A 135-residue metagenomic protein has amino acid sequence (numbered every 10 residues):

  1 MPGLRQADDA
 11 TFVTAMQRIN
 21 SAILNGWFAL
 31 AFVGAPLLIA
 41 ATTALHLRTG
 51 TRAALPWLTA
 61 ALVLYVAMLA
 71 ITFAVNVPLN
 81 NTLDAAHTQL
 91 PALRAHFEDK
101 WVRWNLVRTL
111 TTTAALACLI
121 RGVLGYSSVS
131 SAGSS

Functional and structural regions predicted by a protein language model:
M1-V33, P78-D99, S134: Interfacial loop at the N-terminal end of multi-pass membrane proteins
F32-T42, T109-A117: Core segments of transmembrane alpha-helices that mediate helix-helix packing or line hydrophobic substrate/ligand
L37, R48, R52, A85-T88 (+1 more regions): Membrane-interface helix-loop junctions in multi-pass transporters/channels
I39-H46, T72, L119-V123: Structural signal for membrane-spanning alpha-helices in multi-pass inner-membrane proteins, emphasizing helix cores
A44-A67: Interfacial segments of alpha-helical transmembrane regions
V66-A74: Mid-bilayer segments of alpha-helical transmembrane spans in multi-pass integral membrane proteins that mediate
S127-S135: Short, charged juxtamembrane terminal tails flanking transmembrane helices
